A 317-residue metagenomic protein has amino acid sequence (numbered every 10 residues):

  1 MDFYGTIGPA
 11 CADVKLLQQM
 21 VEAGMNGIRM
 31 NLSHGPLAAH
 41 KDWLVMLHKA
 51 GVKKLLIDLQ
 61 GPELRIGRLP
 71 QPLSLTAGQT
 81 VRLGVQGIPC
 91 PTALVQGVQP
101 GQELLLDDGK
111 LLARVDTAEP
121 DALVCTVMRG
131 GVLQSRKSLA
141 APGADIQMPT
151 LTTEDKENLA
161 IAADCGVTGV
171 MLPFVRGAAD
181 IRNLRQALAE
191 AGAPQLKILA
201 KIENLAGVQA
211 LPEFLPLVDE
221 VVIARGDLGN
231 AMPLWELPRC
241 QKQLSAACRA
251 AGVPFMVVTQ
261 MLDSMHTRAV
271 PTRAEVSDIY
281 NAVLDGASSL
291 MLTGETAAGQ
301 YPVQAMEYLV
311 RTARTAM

Functional and structural regions predicted by a protein language model:
M1-M317: Non-catalytic helical/linker scaffolds that mediate oligomerization, partner binding, and domain coupling around large
